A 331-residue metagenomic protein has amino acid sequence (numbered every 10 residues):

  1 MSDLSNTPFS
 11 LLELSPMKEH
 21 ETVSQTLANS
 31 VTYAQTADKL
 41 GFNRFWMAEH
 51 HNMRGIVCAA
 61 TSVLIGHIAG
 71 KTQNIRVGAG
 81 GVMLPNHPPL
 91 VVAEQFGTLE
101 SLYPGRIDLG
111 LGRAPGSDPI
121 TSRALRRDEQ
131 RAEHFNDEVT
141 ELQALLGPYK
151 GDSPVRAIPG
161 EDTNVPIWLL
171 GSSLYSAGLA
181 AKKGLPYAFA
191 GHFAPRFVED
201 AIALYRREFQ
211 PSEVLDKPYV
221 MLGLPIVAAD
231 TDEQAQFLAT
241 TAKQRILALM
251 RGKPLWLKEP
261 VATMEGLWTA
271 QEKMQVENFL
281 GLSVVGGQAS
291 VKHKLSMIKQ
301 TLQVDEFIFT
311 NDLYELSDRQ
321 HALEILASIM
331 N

Functional and structural regions predicted by a protein language model:
M1-K71: N-terminal beta1-alpha1-beta2 module of alpha/beta enzyme domains
S2-L4, D38, I65-Q73, E100-I107 (+3 more regions): Acidic (Asp/Glu)-rich catalytic clusters
L4-V23, P85-P148, Y187: Flexible, glycine-rich active-site loops centered on histidine and acidic residues that chelate a metal or position
F9, A37, G41, E49 (+6 more regions): Conserved, mostly hydrophobic/aromatic
F9-E13, F45-M47, V77-A79, I107-L111 (+4 more regions): Hydrophobic faces of well-ordered beta-strands that scaffold small-molecule active sites in alpha/beta enzyme cores
E13-A28, V82-L90, E161-G171, F279-Q288: Active-site mouth loops of central-metabolism enzymes
E129-R156, F197-V304: An alpha-helical appendage that flanks or caps ligand/catalytic pockets
A177-R196, I202: A conserved active-site cap/scaffold subdomain adjacent to cofactor or substrate pockets
